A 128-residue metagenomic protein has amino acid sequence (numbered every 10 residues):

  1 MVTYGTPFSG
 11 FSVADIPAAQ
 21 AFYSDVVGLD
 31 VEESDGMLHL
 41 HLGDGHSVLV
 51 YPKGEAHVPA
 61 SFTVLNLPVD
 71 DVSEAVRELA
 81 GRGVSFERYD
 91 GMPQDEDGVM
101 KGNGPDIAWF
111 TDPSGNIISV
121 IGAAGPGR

Functional and structural regions predicted by a protein language model:
M1-A18, F62-L65, I121-R128: N-terminal beta-strand motif that seeds the catalytic metal site of vicinal oxygen chelate
Y4, G10-V48, G54, E74: Core segments of cupin and vicinal oxygen chelate
A21-F22, E78, S114: Structural preference for long, well-ordered alpha-helical segments within the folded cores of structured domains
D30-G36, Y89-G91, G122: Conserved catalytic-core motifs of GNAT/GCN5-like acyltransferases
H39, N66, I107-W109: Short hydrophobic/aromatic beta-strand element in the GNAT-like acyltransferase core that lines or flanks the acyl-donor
L40-G45, F110-P113, A123: Active-site beta-strand termini and strand-to-loop segments that position acidic
N103-P105: Short, small/polar residue-rich loop motifs at catalytic or cofactor-binding pockets
